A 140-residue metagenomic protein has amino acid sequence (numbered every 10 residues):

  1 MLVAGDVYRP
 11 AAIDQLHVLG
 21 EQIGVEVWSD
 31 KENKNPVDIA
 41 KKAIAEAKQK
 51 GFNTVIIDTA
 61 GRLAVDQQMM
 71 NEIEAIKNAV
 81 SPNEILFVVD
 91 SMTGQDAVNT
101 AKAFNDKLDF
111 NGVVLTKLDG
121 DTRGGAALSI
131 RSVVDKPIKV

Functional and structural regions predicted by a protein language model:
M1-V140: P-loop/Walker A NTP-binding module and the surrounding RecA-like catalytic core of P-loop NTPases
